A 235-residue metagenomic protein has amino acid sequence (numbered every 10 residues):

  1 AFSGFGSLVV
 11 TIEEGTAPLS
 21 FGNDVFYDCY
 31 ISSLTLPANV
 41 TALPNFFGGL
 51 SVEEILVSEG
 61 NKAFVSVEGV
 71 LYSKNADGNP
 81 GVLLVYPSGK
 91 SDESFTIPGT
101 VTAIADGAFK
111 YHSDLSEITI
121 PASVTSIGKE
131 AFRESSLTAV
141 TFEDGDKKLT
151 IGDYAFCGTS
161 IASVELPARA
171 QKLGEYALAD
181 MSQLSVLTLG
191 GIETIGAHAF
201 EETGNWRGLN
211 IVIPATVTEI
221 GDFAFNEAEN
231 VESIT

Functional and structural regions predicted by a protein language model:
G4-S20, C29-A42, L50-V70, K74-D77 (+7 more regions): Structural signature of tandem-repeat unit edges
N23, P44, A105-D106, K129 (+2 more regions): Generic solvent-exposed, charged/amphipathic alpha-helical segments that serve as macromolecular interface scaffolds
